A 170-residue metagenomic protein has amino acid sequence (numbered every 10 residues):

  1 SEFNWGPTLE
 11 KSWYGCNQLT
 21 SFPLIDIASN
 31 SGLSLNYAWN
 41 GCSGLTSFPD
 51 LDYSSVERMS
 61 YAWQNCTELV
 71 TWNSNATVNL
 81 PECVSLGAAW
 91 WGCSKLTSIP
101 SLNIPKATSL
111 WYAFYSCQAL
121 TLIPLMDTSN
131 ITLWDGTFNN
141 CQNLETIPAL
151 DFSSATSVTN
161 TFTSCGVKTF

Functional and structural regions predicted by a protein language model:
S1-F170: Solvent-exposed loop and capping/linker segments of extracellular ligand-binding repeat ectodomains
